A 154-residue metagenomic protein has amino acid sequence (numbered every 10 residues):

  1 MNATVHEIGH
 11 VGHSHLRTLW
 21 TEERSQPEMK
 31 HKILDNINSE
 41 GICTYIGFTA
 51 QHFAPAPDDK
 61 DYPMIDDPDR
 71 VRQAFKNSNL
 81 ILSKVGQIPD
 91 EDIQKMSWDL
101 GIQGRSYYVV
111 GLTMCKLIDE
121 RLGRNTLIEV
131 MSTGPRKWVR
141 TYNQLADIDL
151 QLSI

Functional and structural regions predicted by a protein language model:
M1-H13: Short alpha-helix carrying the canonical HExxH Zn2+-binding catalytic motif
A3, I33, I37, R105-V109: Soluble non-cytosolic domains of exported or imported proteins
V5, E40-G47, L112, I128: Extracytoplasmic/secreted envelope proteins and their assembly/folding machinery, especially bacterial periplasmic
E7, E22-E23, E28, E40 (+3 more regions): Glutamate identity and glutamate-enriched acidic tracts
G12, Q51, D119-G123: Short alpha-helix boundary/capping elements
H15-K84, I148-S153: Post-HExxH zinc-binding segment in Zn-dependent metallohydrolases
K60-I154: Pan-zinc metallopeptidase signature
